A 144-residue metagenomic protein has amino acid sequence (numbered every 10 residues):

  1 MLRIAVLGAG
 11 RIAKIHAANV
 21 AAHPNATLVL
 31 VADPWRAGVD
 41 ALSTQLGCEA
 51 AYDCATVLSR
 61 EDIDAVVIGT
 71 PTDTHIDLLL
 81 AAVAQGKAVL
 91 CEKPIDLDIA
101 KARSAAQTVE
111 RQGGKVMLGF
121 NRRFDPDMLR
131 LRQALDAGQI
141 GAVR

Functional and structural regions predicted by a protein language model:
M1-L46: N-terminal Rossmann-like dinucleotide-binding module
L2, G114, G141-R144: Nucleotide donor/acceptor-binding cores
I12, G119-R123, A137-R144: NAD(P)-dependent dehydrogenases' Rossmann-like dinucleotide-binding region
H23, R60-E61, D125: Acidic-histidine catalytic/liganding microenvironments
G47-T56: Conserved SAM-binding strand-loop segment of SAM-dependent methyltransferases
A65, P71-T72, I76-F120: Beta-strand-loop-alpha-helix segment that lines the small-molecule cofactor/substrate pocket of alpha/beta enzymes
R103-R111, D125-D136: Glycine-/Pro-rich loop/turn segments that contact NAD(P) or position catalytic residues in Rossmann-like domains
